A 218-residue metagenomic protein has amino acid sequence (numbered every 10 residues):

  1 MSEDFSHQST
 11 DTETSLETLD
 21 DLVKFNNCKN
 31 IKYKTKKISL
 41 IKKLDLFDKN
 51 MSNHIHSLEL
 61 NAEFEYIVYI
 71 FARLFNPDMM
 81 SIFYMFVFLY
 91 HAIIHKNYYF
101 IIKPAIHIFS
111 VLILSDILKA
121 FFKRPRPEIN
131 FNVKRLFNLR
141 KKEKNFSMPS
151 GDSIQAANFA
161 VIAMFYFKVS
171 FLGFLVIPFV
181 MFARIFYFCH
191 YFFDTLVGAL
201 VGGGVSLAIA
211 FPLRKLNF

Functional and structural regions predicted by a protein language model:
M1-F83, S115, K119-E143: N-terminal transmembrane-helix/juxtamembrane module of multi-pass inner/ER membrane proteins
L58, I94, A120-I129, C189-H190 (+1 more regions): Membrane-interface elements of multi-pass transporters and channels
E63, L89-K96, A208-L213: Structural signal for the C-terminal ends of transmembrane alpha-helices and the immediately following loop
V68, Y98-H107, L172, F193-V197: Alpha-helical transmembrane segments of integral membrane proteins
Y84-L114: Interfacial segments of alpha-helical transmembrane regions
S110-S115, K119, G202-A210: Alpha-helical transmembrane segments of multipass membrane proteins
N132-F218: Membrane-embedded catalytic cores of phosphoryl/pyrophosphoryl-handling enzymes
